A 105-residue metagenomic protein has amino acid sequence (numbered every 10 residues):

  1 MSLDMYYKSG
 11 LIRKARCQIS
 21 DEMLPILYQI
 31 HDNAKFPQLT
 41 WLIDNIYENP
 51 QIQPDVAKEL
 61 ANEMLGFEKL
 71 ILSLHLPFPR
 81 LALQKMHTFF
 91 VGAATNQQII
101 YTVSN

Functional and structural regions predicted by a protein language model:
M1-N105: Acidic (Asp/Glu-rich) sequence patches and key acidic residues that form negatively charged surfaces used
